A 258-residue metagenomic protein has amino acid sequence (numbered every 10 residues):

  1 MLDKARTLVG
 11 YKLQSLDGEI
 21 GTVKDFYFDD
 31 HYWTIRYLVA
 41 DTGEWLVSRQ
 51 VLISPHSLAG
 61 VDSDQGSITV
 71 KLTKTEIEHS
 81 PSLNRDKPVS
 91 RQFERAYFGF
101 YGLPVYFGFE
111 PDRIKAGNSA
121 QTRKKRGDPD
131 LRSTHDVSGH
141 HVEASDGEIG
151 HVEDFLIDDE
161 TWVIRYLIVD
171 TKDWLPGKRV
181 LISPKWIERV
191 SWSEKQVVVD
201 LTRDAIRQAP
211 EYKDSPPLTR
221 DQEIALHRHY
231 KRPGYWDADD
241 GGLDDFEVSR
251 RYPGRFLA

Functional and structural regions predicted by a protein language model:
M1-A258: Peripheral interaction segments used for macromolecular assembly
